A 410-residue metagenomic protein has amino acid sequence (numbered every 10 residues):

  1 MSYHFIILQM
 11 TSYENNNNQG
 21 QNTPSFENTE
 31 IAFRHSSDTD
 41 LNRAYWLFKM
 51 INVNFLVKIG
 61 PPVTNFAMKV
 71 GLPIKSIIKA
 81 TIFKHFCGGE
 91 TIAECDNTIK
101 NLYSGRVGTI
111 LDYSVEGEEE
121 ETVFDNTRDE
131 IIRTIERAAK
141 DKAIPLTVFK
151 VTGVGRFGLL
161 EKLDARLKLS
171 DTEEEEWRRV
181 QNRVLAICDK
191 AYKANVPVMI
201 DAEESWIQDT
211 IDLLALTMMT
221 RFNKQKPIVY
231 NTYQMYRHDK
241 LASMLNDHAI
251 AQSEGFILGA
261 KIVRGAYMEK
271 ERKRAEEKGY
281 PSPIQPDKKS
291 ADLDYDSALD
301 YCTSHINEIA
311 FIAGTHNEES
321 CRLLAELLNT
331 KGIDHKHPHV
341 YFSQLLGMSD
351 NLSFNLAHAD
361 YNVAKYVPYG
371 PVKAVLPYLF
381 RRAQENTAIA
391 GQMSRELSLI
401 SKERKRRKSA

Functional and structural regions predicted by a protein language model:
M1-Q9: N-terminal amphipathic/basic-hydrophobic helices that include classical n-h-c signal peptides and signal-anchor
L8-A410: Positively charged, amphipathic and often flexible ligand-engagement surfaces
